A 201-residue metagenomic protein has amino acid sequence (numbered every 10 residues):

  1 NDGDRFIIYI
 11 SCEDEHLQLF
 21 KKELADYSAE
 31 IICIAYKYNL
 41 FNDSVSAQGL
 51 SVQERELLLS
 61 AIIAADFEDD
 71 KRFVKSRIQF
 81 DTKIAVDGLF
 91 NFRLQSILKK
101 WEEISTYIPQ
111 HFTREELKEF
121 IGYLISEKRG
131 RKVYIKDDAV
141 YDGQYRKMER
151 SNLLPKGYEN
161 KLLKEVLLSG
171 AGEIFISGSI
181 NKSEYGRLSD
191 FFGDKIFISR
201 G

Functional and structural regions predicted by a protein language model:
N1-N160, K164-V166: Conserved mixed alpha/beta catalytic, RNA-binding, or beta-rich assembly cores of soluble enzyme, regulatory
Q144-G201: C-terminal structured domains
